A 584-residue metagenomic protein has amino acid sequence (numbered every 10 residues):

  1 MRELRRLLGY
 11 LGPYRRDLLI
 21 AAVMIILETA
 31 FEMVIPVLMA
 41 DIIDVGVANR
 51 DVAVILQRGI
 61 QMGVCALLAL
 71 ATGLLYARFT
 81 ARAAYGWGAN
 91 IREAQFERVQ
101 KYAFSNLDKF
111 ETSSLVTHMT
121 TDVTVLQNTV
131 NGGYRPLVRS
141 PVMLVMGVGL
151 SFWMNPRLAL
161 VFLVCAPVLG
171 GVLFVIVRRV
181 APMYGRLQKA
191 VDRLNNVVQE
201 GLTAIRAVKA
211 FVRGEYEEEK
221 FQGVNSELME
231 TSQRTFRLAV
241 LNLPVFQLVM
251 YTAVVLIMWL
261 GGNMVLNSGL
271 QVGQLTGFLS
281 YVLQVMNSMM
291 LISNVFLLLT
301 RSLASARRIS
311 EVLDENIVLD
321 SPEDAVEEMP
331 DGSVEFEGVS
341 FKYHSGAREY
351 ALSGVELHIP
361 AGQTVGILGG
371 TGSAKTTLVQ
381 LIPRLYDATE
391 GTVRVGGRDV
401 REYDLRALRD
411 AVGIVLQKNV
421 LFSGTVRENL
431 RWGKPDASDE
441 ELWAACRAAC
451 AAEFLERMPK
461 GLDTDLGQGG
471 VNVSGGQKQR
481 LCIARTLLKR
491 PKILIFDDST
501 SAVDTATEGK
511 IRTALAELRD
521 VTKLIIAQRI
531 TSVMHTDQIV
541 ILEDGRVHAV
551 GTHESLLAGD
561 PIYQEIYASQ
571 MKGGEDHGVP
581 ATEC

Functional and structural regions predicted by a protein language model:
M1-E32, M39, V47-M62, T72 (+16 more regions): Membrane-integrated ABC transporters
P13, D17-A30, D41, C65 (+3 more regions): Transmembrane helices of ABC transporter permease
P13, K101-S105, T121-V130, Y134 (+7 more regions): An intracellular "coupling" helix at the cytosolic face of ABC transporter transmembrane type-1 domains
I26-V34, L67-L74, L126-T129, G133-V145 (+6 more regions): Hydrophobic alpha-helical transmembrane bundles that constitute the permease/transmembrane domains of multi-pass
I35, M39, Y76, T80 (+7 more regions): Hydrophobic/aromatic residues in alpha-helical transmembrane segments
N49-R50, Y85, E93-V123, N196-K220 (+5 more regions): Short intracellular "coupling" helices and adjacent cytoplasmic loop segments at the cytosolic face of multi-pass
D51, I55-Q57, L150-V164, R234-R307 (+1 more regions): Helix-loop-helix
E328-C584: ABC-type nucleotide-binding domain
